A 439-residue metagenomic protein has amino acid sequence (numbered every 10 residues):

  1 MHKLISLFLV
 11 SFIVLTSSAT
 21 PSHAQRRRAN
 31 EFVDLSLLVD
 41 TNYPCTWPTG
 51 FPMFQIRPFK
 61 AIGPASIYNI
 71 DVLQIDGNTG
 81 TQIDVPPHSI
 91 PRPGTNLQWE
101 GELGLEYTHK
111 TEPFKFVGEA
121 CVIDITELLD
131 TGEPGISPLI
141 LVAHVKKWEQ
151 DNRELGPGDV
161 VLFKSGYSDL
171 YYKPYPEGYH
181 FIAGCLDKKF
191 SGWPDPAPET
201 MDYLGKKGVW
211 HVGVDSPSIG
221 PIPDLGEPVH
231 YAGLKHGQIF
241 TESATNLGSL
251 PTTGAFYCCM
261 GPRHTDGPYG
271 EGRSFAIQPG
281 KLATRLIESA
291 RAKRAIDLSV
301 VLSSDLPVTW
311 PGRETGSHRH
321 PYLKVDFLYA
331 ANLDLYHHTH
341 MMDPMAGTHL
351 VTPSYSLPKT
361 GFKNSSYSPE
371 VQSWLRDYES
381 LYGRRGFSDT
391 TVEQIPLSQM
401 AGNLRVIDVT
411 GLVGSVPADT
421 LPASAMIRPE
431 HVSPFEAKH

Functional and structural regions predicted by a protein language model:
M1-L4: Positively charged n-region of N-terminal signal peptides that target proteins for export
L7-T16: Bacterial N-terminal signal peptides
S22-H439: Active-/binding-site microenvironments in catalytic and ligand-binding cores
